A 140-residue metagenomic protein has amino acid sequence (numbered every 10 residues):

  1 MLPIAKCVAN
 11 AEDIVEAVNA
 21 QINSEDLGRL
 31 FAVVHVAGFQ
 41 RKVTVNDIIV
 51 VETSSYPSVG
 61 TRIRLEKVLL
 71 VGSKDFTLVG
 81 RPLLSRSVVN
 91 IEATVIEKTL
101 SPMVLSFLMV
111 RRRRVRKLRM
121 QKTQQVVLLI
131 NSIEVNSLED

Functional and structural regions predicted by a protein language model:
M1-P102, V127-D140: Ribosome large-subunit tunnel/peptidyl-transferase-proximal elements
P102-L108: Short, solvent-exposed secondary-structure boundary/capping segments
R111: Catalytic phosphate-donor-binding core of small-molecule kinases
V115-Q121: Short proline/glycine-enriched turn/loop segments at secondary-structure junctions
Q121-V127: Flexible glycine-rich active-site/ligand-binding loops centered on an Asp-His dyad
